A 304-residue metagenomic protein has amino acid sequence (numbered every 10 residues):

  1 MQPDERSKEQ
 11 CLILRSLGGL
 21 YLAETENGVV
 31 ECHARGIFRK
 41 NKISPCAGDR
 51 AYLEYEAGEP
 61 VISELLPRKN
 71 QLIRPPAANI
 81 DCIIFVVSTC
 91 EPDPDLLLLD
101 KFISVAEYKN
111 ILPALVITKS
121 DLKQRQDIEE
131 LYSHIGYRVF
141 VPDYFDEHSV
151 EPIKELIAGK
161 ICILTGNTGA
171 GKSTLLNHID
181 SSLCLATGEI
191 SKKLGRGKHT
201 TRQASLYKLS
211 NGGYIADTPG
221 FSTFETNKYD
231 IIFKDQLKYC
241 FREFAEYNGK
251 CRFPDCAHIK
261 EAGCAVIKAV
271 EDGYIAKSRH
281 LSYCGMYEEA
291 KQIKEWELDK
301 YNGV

Functional and structural regions predicted by a protein language model:
Q2-S7, G19, G36, K42-E59 (+7 more regions): Helix-rich effector regions associated with P-loop NTPase G domains
C11-I13, I62: Conserved hydrophobic positions within beta-strands
Y21-T25, C32, L53: SH3/SH3-like beta-barrel fold
V29-G36, V61: A short macromolecule-binding patch
D93, K123-Q124, H148, S222-E225: Catalytic P-loop NTPase motifs of RecA-like helicase/translocase cores
L98-K101: Charged helix-capping and loop-helix junction motifs
K119-A170: Canonical P-loop GTPase G-domain recognition
K172-G188: A conserved segment at the C-terminal end of the G1
